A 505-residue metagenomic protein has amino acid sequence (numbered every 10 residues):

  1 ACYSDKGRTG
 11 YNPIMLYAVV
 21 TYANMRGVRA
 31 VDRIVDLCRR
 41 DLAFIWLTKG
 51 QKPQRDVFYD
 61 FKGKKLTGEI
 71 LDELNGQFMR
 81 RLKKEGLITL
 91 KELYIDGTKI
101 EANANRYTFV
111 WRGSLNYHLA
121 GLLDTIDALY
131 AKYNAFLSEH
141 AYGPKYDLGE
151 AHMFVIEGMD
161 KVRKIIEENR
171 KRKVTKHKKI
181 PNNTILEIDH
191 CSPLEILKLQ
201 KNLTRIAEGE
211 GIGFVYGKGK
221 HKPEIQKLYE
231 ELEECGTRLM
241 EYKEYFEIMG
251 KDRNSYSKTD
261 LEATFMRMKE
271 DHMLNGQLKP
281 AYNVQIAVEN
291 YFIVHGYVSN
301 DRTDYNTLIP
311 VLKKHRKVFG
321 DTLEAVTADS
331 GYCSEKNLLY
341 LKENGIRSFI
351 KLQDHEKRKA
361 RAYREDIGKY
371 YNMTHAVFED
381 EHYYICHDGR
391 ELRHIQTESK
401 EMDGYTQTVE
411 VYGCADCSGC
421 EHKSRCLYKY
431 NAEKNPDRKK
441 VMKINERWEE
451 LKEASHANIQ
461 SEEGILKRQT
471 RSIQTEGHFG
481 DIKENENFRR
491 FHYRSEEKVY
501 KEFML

Functional and structural regions predicted by a protein language model:
A1-D5: Basic, low-complexity segments
T9, V20, G27-R40, Q51-K52 (+1 more regions): Anion-binding and metal-coordination hotspots
I14: Double-stranded DNA-binding cores of transcription factors and transposases
F44-K49: Secretory-pathway/luminal and periplasmic proteins that interact with or process carbohydrate-rich
